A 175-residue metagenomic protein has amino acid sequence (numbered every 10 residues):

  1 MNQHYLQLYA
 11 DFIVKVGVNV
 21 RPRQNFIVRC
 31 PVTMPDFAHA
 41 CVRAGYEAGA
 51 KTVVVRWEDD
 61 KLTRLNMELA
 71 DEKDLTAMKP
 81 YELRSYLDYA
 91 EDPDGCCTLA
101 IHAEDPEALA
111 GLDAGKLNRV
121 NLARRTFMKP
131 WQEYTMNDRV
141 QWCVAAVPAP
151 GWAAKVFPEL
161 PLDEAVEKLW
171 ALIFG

Functional and structural regions predicted by a protein language model:
M1-G175: Active-site bordering "gate/hinge" segments that shape substrate access to catalytic or cofactor-binding pockets
